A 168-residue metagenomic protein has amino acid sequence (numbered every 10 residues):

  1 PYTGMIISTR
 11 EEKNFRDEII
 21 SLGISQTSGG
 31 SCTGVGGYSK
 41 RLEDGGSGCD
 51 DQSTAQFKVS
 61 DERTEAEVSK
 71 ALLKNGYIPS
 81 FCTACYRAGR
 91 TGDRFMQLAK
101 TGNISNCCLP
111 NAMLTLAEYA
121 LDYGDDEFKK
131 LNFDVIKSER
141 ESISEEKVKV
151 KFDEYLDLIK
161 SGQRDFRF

Functional and structural regions predicted by a protein language model:
P1-M5, N75-Y77: A structural motif corresponding to the C-terminal end of an alpha-helix and its immediate exit/capping segment
T3-I7, T27-G29: Hydrophobic faces of well-ordered beta-strands that scaffold small-molecule active sites in alpha/beta enzyme cores
S8-E12, C32: Active-site beta-loop-alpha junctions enriched in small/polar residues
E12-L22: Catalytic cores of alpha/beta
L22, S31-F168: Radical SAM enzyme core and accessory elements
